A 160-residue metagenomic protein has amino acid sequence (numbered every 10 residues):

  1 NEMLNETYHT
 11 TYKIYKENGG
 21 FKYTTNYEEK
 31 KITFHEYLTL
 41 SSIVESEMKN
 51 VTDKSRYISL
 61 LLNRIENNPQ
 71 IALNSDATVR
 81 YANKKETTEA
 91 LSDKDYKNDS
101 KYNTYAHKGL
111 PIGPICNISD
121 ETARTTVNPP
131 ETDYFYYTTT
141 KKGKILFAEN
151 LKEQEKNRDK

Functional and structural regions predicted by a protein language model:
N1-K160: Bacterial extracytoplasmic/cell-wall-associated proteins, especially those involved in peptidoglycan
